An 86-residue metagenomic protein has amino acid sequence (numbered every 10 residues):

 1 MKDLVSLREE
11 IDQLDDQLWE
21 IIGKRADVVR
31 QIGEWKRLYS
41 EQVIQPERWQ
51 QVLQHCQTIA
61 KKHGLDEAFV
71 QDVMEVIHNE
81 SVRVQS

Functional and structural regions predicted by a protein language model:
M1-S86: Domain-level signature for soluble enzymes in the chorismate/prephenate branch of the shikimate pathway
